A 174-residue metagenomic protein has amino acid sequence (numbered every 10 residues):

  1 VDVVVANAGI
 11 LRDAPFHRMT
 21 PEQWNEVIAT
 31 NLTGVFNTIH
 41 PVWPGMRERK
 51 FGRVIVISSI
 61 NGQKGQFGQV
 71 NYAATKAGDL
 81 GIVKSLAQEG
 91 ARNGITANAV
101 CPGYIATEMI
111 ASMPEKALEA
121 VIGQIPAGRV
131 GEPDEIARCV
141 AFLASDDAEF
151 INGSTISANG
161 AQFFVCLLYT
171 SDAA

Functional and structural regions predicted by a protein language model:
P15-F16, Q23-I28, I110, V121: Substrate-binding pocket helix/loop in short-chain dehydrogenase/reductase
I39, T75, V83: Active-site helix of classical SDR
P44, Q88-E89, E149: Alpha-helical segment proximal to the catalytic Tyr-Lys
S59: Residue(s) in the substrate-gating loop at a strand-loop-helix junction that position the organic substrate next
A91, T96, I151-G153: Short, small/polar-rich loop/turn modules that mediate ligand/substrate recognition or access, typified
I125-I136: A conserved structural motif in NAD(P)-dependent oxidoreductases
Y169-A174: Conserved small/polar residues in nucleotide/adenosyl-binding loops
